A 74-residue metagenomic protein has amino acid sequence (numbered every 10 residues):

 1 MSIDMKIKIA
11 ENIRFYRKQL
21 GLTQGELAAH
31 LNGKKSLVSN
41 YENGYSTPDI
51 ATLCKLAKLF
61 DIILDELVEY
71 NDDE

Functional and structural regions predicted by a protein language model:
S2-D4, N40, V68-E74: Short, charged recognition helix plus adjacent turn of helix-turn-helix-like nucleic-acid-binding domains
M5-E11: N-terminal acidic leader/helix
I7, K18-Q19, T47: Short amphipathic helical patch at the helix-1/turn junction of helix-turn-helix
E11-H30: Short basic helix-loop element that most often maps to the first helix and adjoining turn of HTH DNA-binding modules
I13, L27-A28, V38-Y41, L67: Conserved hydrophobic/aromatic packing and binding residues within compact polymer-binding modules
L31-P48: Recognition helix of helix-turn-helix/homeodomain-like DNA-binding domains that insert into the DNA major groove
A51-E66: DNA major-groove recognition helix of helix-turn-helix/homeodomain DNA-binding modules
